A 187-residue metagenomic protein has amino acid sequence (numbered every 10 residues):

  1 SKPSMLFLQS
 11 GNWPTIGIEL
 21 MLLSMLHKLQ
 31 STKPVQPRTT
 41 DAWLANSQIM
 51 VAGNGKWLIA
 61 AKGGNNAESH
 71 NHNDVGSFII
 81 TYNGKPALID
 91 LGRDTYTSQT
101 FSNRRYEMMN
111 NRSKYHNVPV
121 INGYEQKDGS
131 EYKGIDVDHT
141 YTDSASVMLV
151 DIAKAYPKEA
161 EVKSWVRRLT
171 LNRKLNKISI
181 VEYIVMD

Functional and structural regions predicted by a protein language model:
S1-A87, Y141-D143: Carbohydrate-active enzyme catalytic cores, enriched for enzymes that act on polyanionic acidic polysaccharides
G11-T32, P86, N111-V150, A155-K158: Catalytic cores of secreted or luminal carbohydrate-active enzymes
W43-N46, D138-V147, T170-L175: Short, ordered beta-strand-loop transition motifs
Q48, G76, Y115, S146 (+2 more regions): Residue-level marker for the onset of beta-strands and adjacent loop->beta junctions in well-ordered domains
N54, G63, I80-Y82, I121 (+3 more regions): Hydrophobic side chains in beta-strands
N54, Y82, L91, K114 (+2 more regions): A generic beta-sheet turn/junction motif
I59-T142: Catalytic core of carbohydrate-active enzymes
M148-D187: Acidic, contiguous internal or C-terminal segments within carbohydrate-active enzymes that form a structured patch used
